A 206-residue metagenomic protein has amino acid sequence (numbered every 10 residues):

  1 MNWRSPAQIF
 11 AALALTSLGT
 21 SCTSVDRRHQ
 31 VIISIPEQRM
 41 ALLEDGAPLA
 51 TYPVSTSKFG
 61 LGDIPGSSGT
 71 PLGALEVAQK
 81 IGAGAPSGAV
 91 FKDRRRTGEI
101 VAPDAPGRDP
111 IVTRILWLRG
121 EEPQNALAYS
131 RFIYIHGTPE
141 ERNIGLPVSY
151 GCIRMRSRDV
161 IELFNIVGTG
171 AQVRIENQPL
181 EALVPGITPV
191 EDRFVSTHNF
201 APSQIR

Functional and structural regions predicted by a protein language model:
M1-F10: Bacterial N-terminal signal peptides that target proteins for export
I9-S17: Bacterial N-terminal signal peptides
T20-S21: C-terminal motif of bacterial Sec signal peptides marking the signal peptidase cleavage site
D26, I64-G69, A85-R206: Exported/periplasmic cell-wall-interacting domains
R28-P53: Post-signal peptide N-terminal segment of mature Sec-exported envelope proteins
Q30, T51-P53, A74, F132 (+1 more regions): Well-ordered beta-strand positions in beta-sheet-rich domains
E37-R39, A74, I115: Structural motif
L49, P53-A85: Electropositive
